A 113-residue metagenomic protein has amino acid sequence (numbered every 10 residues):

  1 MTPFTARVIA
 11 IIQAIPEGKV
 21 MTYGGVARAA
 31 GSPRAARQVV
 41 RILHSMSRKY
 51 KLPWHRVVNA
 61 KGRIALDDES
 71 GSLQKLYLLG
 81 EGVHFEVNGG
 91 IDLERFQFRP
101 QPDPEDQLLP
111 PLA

Functional and structural regions predicted by a protein language model:
M1-A113: Nucleic acid-binding interface residues in structured DNA/RNA-binding domains, emphasizing the DNA-engaging scaffolds
